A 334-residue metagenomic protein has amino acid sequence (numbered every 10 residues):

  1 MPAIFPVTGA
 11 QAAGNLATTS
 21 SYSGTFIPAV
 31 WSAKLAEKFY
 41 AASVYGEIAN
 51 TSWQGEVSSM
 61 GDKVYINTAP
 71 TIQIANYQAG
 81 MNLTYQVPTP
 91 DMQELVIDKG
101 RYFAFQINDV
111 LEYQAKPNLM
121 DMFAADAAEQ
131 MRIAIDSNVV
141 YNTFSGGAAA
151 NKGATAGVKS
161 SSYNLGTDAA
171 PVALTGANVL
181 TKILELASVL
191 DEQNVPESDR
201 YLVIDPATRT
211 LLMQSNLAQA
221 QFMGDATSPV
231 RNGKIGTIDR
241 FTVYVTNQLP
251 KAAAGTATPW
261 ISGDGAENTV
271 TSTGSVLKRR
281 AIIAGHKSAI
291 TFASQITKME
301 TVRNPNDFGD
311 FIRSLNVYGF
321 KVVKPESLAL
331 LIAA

Functional and structural regions predicted by a protein language model:
P2-N50, G55-Q73, E94-V96, Q114 (+2 more regions): Sequence/fold signature of self-assembling virion shell proteins
M60-Y65, T71, T84, D91-D121 (+1 more regions): Structured, hydrophobic secondary-structure cores that serve as assembly/anchoring elements
A79-Q86, A218: Short Gly/aromatic-enriched secondary-structure transition segments
M81, Y141-N142, G146, T258 (+1 more regions): Residue-level detector of alpha-helical recognition elements and their boundaries
V110-E192, P206, L330-A334: Alpha-helical scaffold segments that mediate packing/assembly in large oligomeric complexes
